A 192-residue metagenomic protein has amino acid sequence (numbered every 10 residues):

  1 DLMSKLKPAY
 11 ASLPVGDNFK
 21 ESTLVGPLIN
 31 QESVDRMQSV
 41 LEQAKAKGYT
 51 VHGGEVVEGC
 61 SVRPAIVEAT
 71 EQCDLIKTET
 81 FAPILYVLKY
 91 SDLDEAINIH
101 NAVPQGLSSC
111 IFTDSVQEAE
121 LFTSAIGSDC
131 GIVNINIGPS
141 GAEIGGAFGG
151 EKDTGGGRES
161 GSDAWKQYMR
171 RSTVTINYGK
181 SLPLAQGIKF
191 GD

Functional and structural regions predicted by a protein language model:
A11-V15, S61-D192: Conserved C-terminal structural/oligomerization subdomain of aldehyde/semialdehyde dehydrogenase
L28-Q38: Short beta-strand to alpha-helix junction loop
S39-K45: Helical element adjacent to the flavin cofactor pocket in flavoenzyme catalytic cores
A46-E55: Short secondary-structure junctions
